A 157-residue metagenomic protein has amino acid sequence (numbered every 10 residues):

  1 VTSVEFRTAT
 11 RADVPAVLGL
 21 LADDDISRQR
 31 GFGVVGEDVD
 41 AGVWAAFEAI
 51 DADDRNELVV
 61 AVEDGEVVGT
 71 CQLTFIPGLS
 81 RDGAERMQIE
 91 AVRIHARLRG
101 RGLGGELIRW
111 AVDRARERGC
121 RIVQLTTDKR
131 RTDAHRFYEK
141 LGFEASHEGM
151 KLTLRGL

Functional and structural regions predicted by a protein language model:
S3-E5: Extreme N-terminal starter segment of soluble prokaryotic enzymes
T8-A12, G19-A84, E90, I108-R109 (+1 more regions): Acetyl-CoA-dependent GNAT
A9, V92-I94, T127: Hydrophobic adenine-recognition pocket in adenosine-nucleotide-binding enzymes
G83-A96, E148: Conserved acetyl-CoA binding element of GNAT-fold acetyltransferases
A91-I94, G100-D113, K140: Conserved acetyl-CoA-binding loop-helix of GNAT-fold acetyltransferases
I108, A115-T127: Conserved GNAT acetyl-CoA-binding A-motif
C120, Y138-E148: Conserved acetyl-CoA-binding loop of GNAT-fold acetyltransferases
Q124-A134, K151-R155: Conserved beta-strand-loop-alpha-helix junction that forms the acyl-donor binding cleft
